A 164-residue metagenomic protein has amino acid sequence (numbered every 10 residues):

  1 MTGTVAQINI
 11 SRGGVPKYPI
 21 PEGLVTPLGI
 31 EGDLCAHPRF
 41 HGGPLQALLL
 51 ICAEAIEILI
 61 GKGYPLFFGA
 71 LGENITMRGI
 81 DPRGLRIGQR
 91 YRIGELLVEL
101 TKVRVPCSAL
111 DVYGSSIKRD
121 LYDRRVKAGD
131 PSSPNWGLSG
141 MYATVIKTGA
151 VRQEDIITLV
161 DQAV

Functional and structural regions predicted by a protein language model:
M1-V164: Metal-cofactor-dependent catalytic cores
